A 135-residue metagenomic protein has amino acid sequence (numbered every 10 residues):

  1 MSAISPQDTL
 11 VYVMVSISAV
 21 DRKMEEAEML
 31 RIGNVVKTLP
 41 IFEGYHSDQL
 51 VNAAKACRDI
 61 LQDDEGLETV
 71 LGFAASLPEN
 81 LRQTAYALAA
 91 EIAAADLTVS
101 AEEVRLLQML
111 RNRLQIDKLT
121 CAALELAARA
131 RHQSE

Functional and structural regions predicted by a protein language model:
M1-E135: Small-residue-enriched hydrophobic alpha-helices in membranes
